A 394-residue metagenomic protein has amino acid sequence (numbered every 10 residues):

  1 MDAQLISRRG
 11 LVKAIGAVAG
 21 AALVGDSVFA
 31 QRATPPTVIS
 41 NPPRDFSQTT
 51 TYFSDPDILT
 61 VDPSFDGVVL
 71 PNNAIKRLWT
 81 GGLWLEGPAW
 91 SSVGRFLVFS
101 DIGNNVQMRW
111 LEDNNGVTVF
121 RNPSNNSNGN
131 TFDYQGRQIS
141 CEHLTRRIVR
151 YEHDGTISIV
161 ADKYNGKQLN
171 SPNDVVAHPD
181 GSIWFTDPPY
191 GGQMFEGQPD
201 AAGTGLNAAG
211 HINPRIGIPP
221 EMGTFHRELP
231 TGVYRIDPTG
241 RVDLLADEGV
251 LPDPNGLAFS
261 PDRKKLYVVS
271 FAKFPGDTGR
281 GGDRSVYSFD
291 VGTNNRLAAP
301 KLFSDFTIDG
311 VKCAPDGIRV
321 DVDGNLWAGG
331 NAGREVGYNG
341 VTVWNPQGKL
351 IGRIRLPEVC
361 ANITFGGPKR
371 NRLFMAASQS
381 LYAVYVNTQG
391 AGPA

Functional and structural regions predicted by a protein language model:
M1-S7, A17, Q31-A33: N-terminal secretory signal peptides
V38-N73: Blade/loop signatures of beta-propeller domains
P56, T60-P63, K76-S100: Beta-strand-rich domains and repeat architectures in extracellular enzymes and scaffolds, especially beta-propellers
V69-T80, G116-P123, D154-G166, I236-L251 (+2 more regions): Blade-edge beta-strand/turn elements of extracellular beta-propeller and related beta-sheet repeat scaffolds
G81-R95, P123-E142, N165-I183, P219-P220 (+6 more regions): Beta-rich, blade/repeat-based domains predominating in secreted/periplasmic proteins but also intracellular
I148-S182, T186-N213, I218-E221: Asp-box/WD-like beta-propeller blade repeats and closely related beta-sheet repeat scaffolds
F289-N295, V386-A391: Short loop/turn segments immediately following beta-strands, especially the blade-tip and inter-blade linker loops
G366-A394: Blade-level signature of beta-propeller repeat domains, shared across WD40, Kelch, NHL, RCC1 and BNR/Asp-box propellers
